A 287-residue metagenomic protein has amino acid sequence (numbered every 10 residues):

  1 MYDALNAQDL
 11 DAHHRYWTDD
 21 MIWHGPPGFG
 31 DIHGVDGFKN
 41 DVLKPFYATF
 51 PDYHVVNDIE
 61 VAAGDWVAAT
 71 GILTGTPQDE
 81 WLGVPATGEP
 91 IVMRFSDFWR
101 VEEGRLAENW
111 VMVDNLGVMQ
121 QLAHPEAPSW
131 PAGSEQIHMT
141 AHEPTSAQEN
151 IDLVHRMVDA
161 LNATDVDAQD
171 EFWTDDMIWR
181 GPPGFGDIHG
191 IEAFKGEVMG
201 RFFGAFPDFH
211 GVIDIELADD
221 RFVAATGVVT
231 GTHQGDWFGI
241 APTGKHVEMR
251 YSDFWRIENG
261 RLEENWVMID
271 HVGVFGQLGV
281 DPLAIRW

Functional and structural regions predicted by a protein language model:
M1-W287: C-terminal and inter-domain tail/linker signature
